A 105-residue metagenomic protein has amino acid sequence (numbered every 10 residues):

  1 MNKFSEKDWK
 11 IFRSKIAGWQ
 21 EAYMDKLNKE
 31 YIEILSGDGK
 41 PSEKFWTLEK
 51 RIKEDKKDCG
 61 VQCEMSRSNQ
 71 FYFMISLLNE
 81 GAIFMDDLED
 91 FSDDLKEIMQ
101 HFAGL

Functional and structural regions predicted by a protein language model:
M1-L105: Acidic, Ser/Pro/Thr-rich low-complexity regulatory regions and the short amphipathic helical interaction modules they
